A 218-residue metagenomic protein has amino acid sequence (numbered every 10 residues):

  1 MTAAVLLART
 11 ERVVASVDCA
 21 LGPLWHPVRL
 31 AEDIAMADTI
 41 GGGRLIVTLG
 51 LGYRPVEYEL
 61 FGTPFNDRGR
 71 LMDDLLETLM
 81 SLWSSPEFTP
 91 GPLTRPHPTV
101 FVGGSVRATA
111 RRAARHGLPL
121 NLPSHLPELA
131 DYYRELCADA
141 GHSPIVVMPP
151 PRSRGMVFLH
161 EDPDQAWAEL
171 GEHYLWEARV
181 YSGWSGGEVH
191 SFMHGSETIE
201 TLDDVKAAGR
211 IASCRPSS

Functional and structural regions predicted by a protein language model:
M1-T10, V14: N-terminal beta1-alpha1-beta2 module of alpha/beta enzyme domains
L7-A8, A114, G171, K206: Alpha-helix boundary recognition
V14-D18, V47-G50: A short, GP-enriched loop/loop-strand-helix hinge that lies immediately N-terminal to, or at the N-terminal rim
D18-V28, P96-G104, V157-H160, A208-P216: Active-site mouth loops of central-metabolism enzymes
P23-H116, N121-L136, A140-V147: Internal, glycine-rich beta/alpha segment that forms the wall or movable "lid" of small-molecule/cofactor binding
F61, F65-G91, H125-S218: An alpha-helical appendage that flanks or caps ligand/catalytic pockets
